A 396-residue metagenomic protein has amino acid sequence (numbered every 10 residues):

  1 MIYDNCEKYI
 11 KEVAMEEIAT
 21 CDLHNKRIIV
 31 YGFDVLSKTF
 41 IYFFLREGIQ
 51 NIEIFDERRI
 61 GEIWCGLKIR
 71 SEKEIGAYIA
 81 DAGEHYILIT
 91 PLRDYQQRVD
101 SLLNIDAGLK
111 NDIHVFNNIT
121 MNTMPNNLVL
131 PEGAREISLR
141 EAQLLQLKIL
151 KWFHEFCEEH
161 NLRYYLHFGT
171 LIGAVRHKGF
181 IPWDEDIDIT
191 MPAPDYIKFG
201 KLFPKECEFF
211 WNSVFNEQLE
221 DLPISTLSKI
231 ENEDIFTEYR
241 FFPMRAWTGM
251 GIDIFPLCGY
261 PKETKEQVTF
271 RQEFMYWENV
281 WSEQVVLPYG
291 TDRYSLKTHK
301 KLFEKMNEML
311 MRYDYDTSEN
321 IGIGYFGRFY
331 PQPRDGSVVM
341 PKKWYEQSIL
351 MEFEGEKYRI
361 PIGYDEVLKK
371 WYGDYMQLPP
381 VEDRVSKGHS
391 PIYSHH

Functional and structural regions predicted by a protein language model:
M1-M124: Hydrophobic, well-ordered beta-alpha structural blocks that scaffold small-molecule cofactor pockets
F33-S37, I60, L92-Q96, T170-G173 (+5 more regions): Short, solvent-exposed loop/turn segments at secondary-structure junctions
L36, Y42, H154-I187, M191 (+1 more regions): Active-site nucleotide-donor binding segment shared across nucleotidyl transfer reactions
Y42, E263-T269: A short secondary-structure junction signal
N126-H160, F203-K262, V280-G373, Q377-H396: Conserved catalytic core of two-metal-ion nucleotidyltransferases
P194-D195, G200-E206: Amphipathic alpha-helical segments
Q267-V280: Short, surface-exposed, charged loop/turn segments at secondary-structure junctions
